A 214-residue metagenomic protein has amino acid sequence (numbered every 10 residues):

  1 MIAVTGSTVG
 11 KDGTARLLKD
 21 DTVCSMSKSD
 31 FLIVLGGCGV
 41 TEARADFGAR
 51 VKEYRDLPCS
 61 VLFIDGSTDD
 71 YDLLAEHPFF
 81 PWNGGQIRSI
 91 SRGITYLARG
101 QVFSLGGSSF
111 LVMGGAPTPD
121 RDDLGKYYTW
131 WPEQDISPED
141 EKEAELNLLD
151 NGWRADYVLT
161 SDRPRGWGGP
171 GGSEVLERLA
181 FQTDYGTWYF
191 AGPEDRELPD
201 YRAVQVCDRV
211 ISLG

Functional and structural regions predicted by a protein language model:
M1-A3, Q101-V112, Y157, P199-A203 (+1 more regions): Beta-strand-turn-beta hairpins that frame and shape the catalytic cleft of phosphate-ester-processing enzymes
M1-D20, P117-T129: Short, charged N-terminal beta->alpha structural module
I2-V4, F31-L35, V112, Y157-L159 (+1 more regions): Structural motif
T5, G10-S104, F181, V206-R209: Core catalytic region of metal-dependent phosphoesterases/phosphodiesterases, especially metallo-beta-lactamase-like
T8, D162-P164, Y185-R196: Histidine-centered catalytic micro-motifs
G39, A43-V51, L149-D184: Active-site-proximal segments of metal-dependent phosphoesterases and phosphodiesterases across multiple
G85, R92, G106-G168: Active-site-proximal loop/helix segment associated with metal-binding centers of metalloenzymes
S104, R178-T183, P193-G214: Binuclear metal-dependent phosphoesterase catalytic core
